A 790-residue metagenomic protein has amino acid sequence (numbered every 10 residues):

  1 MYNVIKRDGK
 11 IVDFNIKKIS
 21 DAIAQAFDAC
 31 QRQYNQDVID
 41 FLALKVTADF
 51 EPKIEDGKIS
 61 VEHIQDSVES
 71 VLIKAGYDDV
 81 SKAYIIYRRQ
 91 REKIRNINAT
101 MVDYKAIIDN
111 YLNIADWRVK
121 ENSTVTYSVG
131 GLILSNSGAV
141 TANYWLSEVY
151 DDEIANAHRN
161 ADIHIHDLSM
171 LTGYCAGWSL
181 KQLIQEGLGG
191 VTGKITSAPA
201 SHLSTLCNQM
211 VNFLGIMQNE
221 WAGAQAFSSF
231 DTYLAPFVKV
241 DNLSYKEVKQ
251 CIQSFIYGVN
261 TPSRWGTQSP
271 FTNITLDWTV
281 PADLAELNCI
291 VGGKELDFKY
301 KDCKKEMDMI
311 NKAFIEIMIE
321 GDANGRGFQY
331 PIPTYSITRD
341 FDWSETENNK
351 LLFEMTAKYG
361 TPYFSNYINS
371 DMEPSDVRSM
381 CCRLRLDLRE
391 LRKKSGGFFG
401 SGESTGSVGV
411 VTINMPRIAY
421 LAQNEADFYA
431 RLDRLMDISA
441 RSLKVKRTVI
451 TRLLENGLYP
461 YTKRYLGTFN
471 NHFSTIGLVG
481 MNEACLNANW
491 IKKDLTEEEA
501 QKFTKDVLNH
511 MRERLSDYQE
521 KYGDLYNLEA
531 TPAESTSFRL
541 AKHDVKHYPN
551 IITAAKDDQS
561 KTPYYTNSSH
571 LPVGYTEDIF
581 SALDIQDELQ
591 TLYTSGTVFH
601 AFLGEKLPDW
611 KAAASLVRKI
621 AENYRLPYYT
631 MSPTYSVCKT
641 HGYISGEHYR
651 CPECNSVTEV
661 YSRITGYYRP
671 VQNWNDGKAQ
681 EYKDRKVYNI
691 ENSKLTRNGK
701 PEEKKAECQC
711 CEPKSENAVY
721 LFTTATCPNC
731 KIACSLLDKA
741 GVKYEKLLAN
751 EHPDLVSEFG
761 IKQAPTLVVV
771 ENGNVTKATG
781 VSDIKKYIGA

Functional and structural regions predicted by a protein language model:
M1-A106, T468: Charged, amphipathic alpha-helical regulatory modules used for macromolecular assembly or allosteric control
S67-L72, D277-T279, P460-A484: Core structural elements
Q90-I94, T100-N470, I491, E497-E653 (+1 more regions): Conserved catalytic cores of very large enzyme subunits
T634-E653, E659, R663-E716: Intrinsic, low-complexity terminal and presequence regions
C708-A740: Local sequence-structure signature of Cys/Sec-based thiol-disulfide redox active-site neighborhoods
V742-D754: Thiol-based oxidoreductase modules, predominantly thioredoxin-like and allied folds used for disulfide exchange
F759-V768: Structural micro-motif
E771-A790: Non-catalytic, surface beta->alpha helical segment in thiol-disulfide oxidoreductase systems
